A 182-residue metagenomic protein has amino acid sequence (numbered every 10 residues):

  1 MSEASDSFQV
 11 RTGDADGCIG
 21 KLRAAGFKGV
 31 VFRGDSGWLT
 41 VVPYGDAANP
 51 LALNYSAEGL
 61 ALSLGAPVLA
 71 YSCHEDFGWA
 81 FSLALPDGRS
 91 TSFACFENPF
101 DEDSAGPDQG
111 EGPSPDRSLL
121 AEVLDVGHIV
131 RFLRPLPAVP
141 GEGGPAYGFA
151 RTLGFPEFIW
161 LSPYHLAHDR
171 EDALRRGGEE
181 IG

Functional and structural regions predicted by a protein language model:
M1-D35: Short, extreme N-terminal segment that most often corresponds to the first beta-strand
S2, L85-G88, G154: Glycine-centered flexibility motif
D14, A52-L53, E142: Residue-level preference for nonpolar/small residues embedded in alpha-helices
I19, E58, Y147: Short glycine-/small-residue-rich flexible loop motifs, especially phosphate/cofactor-binding loops
F27-N98: Short, intrinsically disordered low-complexity segments
N98-G182: Long, compositionally biased intrinsically disordered terminal regions
